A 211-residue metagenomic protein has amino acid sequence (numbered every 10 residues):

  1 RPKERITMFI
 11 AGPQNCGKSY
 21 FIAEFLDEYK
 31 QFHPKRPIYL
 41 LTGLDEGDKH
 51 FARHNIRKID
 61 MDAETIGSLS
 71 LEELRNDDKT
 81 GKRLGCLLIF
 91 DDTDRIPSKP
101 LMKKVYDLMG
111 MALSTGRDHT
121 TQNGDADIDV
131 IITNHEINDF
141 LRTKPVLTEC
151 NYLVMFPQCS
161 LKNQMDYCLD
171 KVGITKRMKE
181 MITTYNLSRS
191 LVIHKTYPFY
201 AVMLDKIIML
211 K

Functional and structural regions predicted by a protein language model:
R1-R5: Phosphate-binding P-loop
I6-E28, G43-D45, E64-R177: Conserved P-loop NTPase motor cores
F32-H54, I66-G67: AAA+/P-loop NTPase substrate/partner-engagement loops
P37, G85, Y152, L187-S190: Short, surface-exposed beta-edge/turn micro-motifs
P37-G43, K58-D60, I131-H135, L191-I193: Short, hydrophobic beta-strand segments that form beta-sheet elements in well-ordered domains
H50-S68, I207-L210: Active-site regions of enzymes building and remodeling cell-envelope glycoconjugates
K176-K211: Conserved AAA+ ATPase small/helical "lid" subdomain
